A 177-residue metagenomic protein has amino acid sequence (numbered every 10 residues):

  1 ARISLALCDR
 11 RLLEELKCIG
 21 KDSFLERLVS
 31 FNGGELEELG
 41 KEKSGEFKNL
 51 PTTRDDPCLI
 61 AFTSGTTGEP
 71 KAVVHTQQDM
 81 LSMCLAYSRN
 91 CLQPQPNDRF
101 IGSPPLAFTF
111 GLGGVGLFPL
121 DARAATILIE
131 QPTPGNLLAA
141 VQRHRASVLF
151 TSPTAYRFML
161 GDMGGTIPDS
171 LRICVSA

Functional and structural regions predicted by a protein language model:
A1-L39, R145: Structural core segment of the AMP-binding/adenylate-forming
A1-L7, K71-V74, G102, A124-Q131: Short beta-strand->loop structural element characteristic of the AMP-binding/adenylate-forming
A6, P57, T63-T66, F100 (+3 more regions): Conserved S/T- and glycine-rich ATP-binding loop of Class I adenylate-forming
C8-K17, P104, E130-N136, A146-A177: Adenylate-forming
D22-L28, A124, D169-R172: A short helix->loop->beta-strand "cap" motif at the edges of active sites that frequently abuts
S30, S44-F62, E69, Q93-R99: Conserved pre-ATP/AMP-binding loop-to-beta segment of ANL
C58-L85: Conserved AMP-binding A3 loop
L81-R99, L106-V148, D162: Conserved AMP-binding/adenylation subdomain of ANL enzymes
